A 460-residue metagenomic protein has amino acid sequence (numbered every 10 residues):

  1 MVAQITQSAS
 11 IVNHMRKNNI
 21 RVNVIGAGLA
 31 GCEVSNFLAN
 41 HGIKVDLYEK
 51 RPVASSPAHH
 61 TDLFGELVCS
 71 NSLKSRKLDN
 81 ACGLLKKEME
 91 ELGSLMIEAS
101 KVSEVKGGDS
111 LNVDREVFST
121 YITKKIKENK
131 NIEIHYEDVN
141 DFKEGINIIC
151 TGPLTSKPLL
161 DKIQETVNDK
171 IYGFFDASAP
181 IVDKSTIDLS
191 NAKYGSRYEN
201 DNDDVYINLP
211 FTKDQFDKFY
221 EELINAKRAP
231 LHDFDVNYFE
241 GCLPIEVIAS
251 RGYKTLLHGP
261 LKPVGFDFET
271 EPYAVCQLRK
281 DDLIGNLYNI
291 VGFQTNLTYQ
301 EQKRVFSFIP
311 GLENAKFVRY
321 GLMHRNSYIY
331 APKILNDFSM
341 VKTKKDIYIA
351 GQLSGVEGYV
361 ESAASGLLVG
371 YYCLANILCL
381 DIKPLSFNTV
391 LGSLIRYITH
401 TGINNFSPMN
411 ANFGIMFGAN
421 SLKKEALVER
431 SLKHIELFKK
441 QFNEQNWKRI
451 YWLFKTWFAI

Functional and structural regions predicted by a protein language model:
N18-A30: Beta1/beta-strand and adjacent pyrophosphate-binding region of the FAD-binding site in flavoprotein oxidoreductases
N36-I43, L47-I97, N388-L391: N-terminal FAD cofactor-binding segment of flavoenzymes
E88-K162: Feature captures the FAD/FMN-dependent oxidoreductase FAD-binding
N131-R279, Y288-Y299, K303: Predominantly flavin-linked oxidoreductase catalytic cores and closely associated redox partners
I290-V356, A363-S365, K383-H400, N405-M416: A glycine-rich dinucleotide-binding beta-alpha-beta segment and adjacent secondary-structure elements that constitute
A363-K383: Internal hydrophobic alpha-helix adjacent to the cofactor/substrate pocket in enzyme cavities
P408-W457: C-terminal auxiliary extensions adjacent to catalytic cores
